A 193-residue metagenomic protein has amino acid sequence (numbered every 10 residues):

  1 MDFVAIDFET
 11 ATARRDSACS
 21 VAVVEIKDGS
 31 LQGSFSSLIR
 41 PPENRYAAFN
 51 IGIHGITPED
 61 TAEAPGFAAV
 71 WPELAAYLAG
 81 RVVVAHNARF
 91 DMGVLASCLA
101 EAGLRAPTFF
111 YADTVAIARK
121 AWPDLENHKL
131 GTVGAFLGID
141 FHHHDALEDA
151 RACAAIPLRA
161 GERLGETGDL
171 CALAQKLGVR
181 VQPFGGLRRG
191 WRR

Functional and structural regions predicted by a protein language model:
M1-F109, P123-D124, H128-H144, W191: Conserved non-catalytic scaffold segment of RNase H-like nuclease domains
F67, V115, A150-R151: Short secondary-structure capping/turn micro-motifs that flank functional sites
L95, I117, C153-P157: Buried hydrophobic packing segments
T108-A118: A short, structured active-site edge motif that brings together acidic residues
A121, D140, I156-R163: Change "in soluble alpha/beta enzymes" to "in soluble alpha/beta proteins
A146-A160: Acidic, divalent-metal-coordinating active-site segment for phosphoryl/phosphodiester hydrolysis, typified by short
L158-R193: Acidic two-metal-ion nuclease catalytic site recognized across multiple nuclease folds, prominently DnaQ/RNase D-T
